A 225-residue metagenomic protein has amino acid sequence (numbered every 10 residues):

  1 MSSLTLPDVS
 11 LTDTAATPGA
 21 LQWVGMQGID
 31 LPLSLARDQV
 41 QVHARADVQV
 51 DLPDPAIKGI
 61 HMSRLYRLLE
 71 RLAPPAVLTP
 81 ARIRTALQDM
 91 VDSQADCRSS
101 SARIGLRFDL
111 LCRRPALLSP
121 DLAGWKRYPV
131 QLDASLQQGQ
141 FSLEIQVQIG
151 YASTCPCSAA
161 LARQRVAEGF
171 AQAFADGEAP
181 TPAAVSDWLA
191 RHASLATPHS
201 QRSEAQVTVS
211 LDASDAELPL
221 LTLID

Functional and structural regions predicted by a protein language model:
M1-D225: N-terminal intrinsically disordered, cationic/polar leader segments that include organellar targeting peptides
